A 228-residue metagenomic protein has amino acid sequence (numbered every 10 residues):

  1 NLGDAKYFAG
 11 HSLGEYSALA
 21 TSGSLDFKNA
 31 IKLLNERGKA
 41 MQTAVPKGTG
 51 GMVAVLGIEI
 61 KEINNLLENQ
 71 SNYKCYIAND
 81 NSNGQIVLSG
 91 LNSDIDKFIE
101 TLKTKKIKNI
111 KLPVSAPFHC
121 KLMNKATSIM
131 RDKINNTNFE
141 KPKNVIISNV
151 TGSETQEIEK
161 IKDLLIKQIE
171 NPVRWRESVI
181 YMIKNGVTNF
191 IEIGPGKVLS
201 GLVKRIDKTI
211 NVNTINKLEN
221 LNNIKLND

Functional and structural regions predicted by a protein language model:
N1-N65, L112, N189-N222: FabD-like malonyl-/acyl-CoA
D4-A5, N135-D228: Acyltransferase/transacylase module recognition
Y7, Y16, Y73-Y76, Y181: Sequence-level detector for tyrosine residue identity
T21-E170: Alpha/beta catalytic cores of group-transfer enzymes, especially the acyltransferase/condensing modules of polyketide
